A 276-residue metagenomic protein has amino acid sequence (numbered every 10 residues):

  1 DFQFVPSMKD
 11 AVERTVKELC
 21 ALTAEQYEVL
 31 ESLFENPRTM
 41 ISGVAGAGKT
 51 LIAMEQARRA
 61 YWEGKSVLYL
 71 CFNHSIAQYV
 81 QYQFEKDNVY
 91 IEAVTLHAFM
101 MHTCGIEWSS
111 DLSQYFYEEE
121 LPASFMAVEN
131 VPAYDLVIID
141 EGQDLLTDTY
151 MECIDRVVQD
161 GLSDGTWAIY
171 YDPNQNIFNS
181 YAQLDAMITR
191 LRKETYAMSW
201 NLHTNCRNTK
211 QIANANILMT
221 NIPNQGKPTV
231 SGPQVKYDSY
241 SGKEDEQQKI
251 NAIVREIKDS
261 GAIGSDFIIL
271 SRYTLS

Functional and structural regions predicted by a protein language model:
D1-F4: Interdomain "pre-motor" coupling segment immediately N-terminal to P-loop NTPase/helicase cores
S7-K9: Intrinsically disordered, low-complexity segments enriched in polar/charged residues with Gly/Pro, especially when
A11-T15, F34: A mid-sequence, solvent-exposed acidic-amphipathic segment
L19-W108, E118, P122-A127, V131-P132 (+1 more regions): Conserved helicase motor core of SF1/SF2 NTP-dependent helicases
D111: Active-site-proximal specificity loops/subdomain of glycosyltransferases
